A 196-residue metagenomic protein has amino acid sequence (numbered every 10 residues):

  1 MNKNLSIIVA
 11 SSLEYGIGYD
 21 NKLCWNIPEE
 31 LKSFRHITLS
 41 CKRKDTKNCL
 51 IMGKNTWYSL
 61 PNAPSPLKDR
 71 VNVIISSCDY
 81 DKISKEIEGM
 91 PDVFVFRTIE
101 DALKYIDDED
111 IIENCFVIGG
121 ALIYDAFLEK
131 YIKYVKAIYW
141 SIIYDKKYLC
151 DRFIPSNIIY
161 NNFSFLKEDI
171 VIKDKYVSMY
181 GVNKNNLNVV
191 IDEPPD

Functional and structural regions predicted by a protein language model:
N2-D196: Enzymes that bind and transform nitrogen-containing heteroaromatic metabolites
